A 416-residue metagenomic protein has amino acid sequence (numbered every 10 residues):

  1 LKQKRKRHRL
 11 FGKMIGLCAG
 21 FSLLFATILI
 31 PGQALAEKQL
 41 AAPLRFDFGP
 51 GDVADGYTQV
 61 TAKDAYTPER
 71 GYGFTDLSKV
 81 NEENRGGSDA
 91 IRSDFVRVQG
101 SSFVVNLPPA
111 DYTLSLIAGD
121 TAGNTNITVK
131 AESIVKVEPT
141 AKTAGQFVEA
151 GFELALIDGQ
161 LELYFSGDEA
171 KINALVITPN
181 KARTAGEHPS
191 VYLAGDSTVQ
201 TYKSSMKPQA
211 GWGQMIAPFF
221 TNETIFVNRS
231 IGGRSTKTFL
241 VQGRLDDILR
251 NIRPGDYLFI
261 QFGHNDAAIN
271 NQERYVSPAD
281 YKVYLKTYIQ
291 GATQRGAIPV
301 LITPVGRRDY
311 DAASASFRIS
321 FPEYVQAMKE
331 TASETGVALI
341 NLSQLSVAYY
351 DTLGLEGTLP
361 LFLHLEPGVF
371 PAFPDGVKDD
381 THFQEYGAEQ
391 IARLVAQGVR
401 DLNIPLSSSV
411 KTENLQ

Functional and structural regions predicted by a protein language model:
L1-F11: N-terminal secretory signal peptides that target proteins for export/translocation
R9-L24: Sec-dependent N-terminal signal peptides
F25-Q39: Sec-dependent signal peptide cleavage junction
E37-Y202: Compositionally biased, intrinsically disordered or flexible polar/acidic segments
F48, L163, N180-S230, L245-L258: Serine-esterase "nucleophile elbow" of acetyl-processing enzymes
G49-G51, S166, A194-T198, Y202 (+5 more regions): Active-site-proximal beta-strand/loop segments in catalytic clefts of secreted hydrolases
Q200-P208, S230-Q242, A268-S277: Acidic/histidine-rich helix-loop elements that form or flank divalent-metal/phosphate-binding sites at the catalytic
R244-E389, R393-T412: Alpha-helical cap/lid subdomain in secreted, periplasmic, or secretory-pathway luminal O-acyl-processing enzymes
